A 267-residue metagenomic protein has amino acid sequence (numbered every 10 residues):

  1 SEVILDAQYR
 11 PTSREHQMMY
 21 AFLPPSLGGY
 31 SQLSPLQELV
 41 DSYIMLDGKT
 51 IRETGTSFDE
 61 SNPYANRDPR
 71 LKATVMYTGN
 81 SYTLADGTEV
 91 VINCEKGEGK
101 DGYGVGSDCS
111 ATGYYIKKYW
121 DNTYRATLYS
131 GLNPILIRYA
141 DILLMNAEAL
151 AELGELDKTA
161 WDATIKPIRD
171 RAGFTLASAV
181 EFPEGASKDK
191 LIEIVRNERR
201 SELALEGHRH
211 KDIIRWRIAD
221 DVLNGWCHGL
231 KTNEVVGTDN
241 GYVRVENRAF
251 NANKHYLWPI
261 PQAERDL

Functional and structural regions predicted by a protein language model:
S1-L267: Acidic/polar-rich alpha-helix caps and helix-coil junctions
